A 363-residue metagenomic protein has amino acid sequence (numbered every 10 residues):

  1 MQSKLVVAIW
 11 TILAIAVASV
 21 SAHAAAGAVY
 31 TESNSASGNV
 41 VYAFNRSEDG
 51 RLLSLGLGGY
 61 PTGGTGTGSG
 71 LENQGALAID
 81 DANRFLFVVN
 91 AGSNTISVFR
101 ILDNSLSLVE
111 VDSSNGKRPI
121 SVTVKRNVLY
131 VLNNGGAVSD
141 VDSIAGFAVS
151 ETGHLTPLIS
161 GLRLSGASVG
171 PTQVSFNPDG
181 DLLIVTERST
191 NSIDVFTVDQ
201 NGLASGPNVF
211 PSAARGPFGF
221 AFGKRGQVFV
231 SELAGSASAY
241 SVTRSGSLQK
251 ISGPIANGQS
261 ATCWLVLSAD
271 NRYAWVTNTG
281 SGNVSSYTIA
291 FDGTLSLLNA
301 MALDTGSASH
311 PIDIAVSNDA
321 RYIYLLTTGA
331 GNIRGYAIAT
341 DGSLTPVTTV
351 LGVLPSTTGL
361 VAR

Functional and structural regions predicted by a protein language model:
A28-E32, F85-F87, L129-V131, L183-V185 (+3 more regions): Conserved beta-propeller blade signature
N34-A36, R46, A91, N134-G136 (+8 more regions): Short loop/turn segments immediately following the C-termini of beta-strands
F44-L52, F99-N104, A148-H154, F196-L203 (+3 more regions): Short loop/turn segments immediately following beta-strands, especially the blade-tip and inter-blade linker loops
G56-G68, S107-D112, P157-L164, S205-P211 (+3 more regions): A short beta-strand motif characteristic of beta-propeller blades
G63-A82, S114-V128, R163-L182, S212-V228 (+4 more regions): Beta-rich, blade/repeat-based domains predominating in secreted/periplasmic proteins but also intracellular
L106-Q173: Asp-box/WD-like beta-propeller blade repeats and closely related beta-sheet repeat scaffolds
S143-F222, S231: Solenoidal tandem-repeat scaffolds enriched in leucines and small polar residues
T328-R363: Blade-level signature of beta-propeller repeat domains, shared across WD40, Kelch, NHL, RCC1 and BNR/Asp-box propellers
